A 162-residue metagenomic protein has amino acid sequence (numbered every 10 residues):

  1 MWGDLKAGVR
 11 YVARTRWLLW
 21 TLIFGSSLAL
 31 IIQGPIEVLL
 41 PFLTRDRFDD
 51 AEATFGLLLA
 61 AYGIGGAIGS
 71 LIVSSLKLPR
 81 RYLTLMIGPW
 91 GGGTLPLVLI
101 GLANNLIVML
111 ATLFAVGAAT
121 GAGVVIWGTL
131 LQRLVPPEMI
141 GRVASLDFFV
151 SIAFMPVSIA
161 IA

Functional and structural regions predicted by a protein language model:
W2-D4: Nonpolar helix-loop interface/hinge motif
K6, A13, W17-L19, L39-A162: C-terminal transmembrane bundle of multi-pass solute transporters/carriers
F24, I32, S145: Phosphate-coordinating loops and pocket residues in cytosolic domains that bind phosphorylated ligands
Q33-V38: Short, electropositive alpha-helical surface patch
